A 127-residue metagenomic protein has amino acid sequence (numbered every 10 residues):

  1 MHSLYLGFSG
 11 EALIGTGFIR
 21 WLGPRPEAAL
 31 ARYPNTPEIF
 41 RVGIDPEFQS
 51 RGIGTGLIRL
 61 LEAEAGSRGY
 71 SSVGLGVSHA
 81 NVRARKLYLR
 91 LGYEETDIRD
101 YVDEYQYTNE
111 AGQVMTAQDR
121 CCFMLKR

Functional and structural regions predicted by a protein language model:
M1, I14-I19, R68-A84, Y88: Internal hydrophobic scaffold segments of catalytic domains
M1-E47, I58-L60, E64, R127: Acetyl-CoA-dependent GNAT
A29-L30, D45-F48, R68-Y70, G76 (+1 more regions): A short, structure-level motif marking secondary-structure boundaries and short turns
R32-P34, G56-L57, A84, T96: Short hydrophobic/aromatic-rich motifs at helix boundaries and adjacent loops
Y33, S71, S78-A80, R90-L91 (+2 more regions): C-terminal "cap" of GNAT-fold acetyltransferases
R41, D45-R59, G66-R68, H79-K86 (+1 more regions): Conserved glycine-rich acetyl-CoA-binding loop
G54, A63, Q106-T108: Residue-level signature of transmembrane alpha-helix interfaces in integral membrane proteins
A63, Y93-E94: Alpha-helix capping at helix-to-loop junctions
